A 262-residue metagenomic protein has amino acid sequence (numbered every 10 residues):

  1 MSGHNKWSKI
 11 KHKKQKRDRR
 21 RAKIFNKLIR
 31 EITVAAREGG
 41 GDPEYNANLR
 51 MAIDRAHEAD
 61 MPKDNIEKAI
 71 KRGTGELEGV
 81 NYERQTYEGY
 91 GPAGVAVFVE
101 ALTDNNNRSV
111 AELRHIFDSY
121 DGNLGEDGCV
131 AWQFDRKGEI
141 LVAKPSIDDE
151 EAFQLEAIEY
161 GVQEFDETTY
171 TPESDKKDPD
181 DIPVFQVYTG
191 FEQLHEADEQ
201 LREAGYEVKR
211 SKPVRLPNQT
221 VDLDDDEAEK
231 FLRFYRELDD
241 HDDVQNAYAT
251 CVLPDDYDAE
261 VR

Functional and structural regions predicted by a protein language model:
M1-I116, D121-G125, V130-E139, L194 (+1 more regions): N-terminal cationic and glycine-rich segments that engage phosphates or anionic surfaces
L141-R262: Positively charged, low-complexity, intrinsically disordered RNA-binding extensions
